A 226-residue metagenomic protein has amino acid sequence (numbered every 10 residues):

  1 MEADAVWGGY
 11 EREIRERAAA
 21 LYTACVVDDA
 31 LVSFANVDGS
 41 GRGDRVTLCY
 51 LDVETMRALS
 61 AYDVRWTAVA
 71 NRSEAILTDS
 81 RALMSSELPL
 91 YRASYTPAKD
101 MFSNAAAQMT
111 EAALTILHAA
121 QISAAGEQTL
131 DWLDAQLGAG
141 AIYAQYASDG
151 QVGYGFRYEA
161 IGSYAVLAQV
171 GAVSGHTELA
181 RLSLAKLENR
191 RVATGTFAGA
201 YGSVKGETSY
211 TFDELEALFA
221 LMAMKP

Functional and structural regions predicted by a protein language model:
M1-G9: Post-signal peptide N-terminal segment of secreted/secretory-pathway proteins
G8-Y164, A172-T177, T211: Extended ligand-binding clefts on enzyme/binding-domain cores
A112, H118-Q121, V173, K186 (+1 more regions): Terminal, non-catalytic domain-edge segments
L133, K186-N189: Active/binding-pocket-proximal capping segment
D149-Y154, R190, S203-V204: Small/polar glycine-rich anion-binding or flexible loop at a beta-alpha turn
